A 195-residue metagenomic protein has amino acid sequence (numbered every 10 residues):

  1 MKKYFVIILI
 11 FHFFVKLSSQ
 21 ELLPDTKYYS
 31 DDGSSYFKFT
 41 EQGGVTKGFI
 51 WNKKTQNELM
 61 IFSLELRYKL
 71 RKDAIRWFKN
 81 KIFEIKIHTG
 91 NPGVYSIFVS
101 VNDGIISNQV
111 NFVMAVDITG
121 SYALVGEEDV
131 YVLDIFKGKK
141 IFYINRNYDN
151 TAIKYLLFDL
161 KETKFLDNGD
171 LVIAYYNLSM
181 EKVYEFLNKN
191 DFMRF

Functional and structural regions predicted by a protein language model:
Y4-F13: Sec-dependent N-terminal signal peptides
S19-H88: Terminal domain-start segments
L22-Y29, L66-I75, Q109-S121, I153-T163: Repeated scaffold domains used in trafficking and secretory/extracellular systems, primarily beta-propellers
D25-T26, Y68, T163-F195: Hydrophilic extracytoplasmic domains
D32-G43, K79-G90, T119-Y131, E162-K164 (+1 more regions): Short beta-strand elements that form the blades of beta-propeller/WD-repeat-like and other beta-sheet-rich scaffold
K47-L64, G90-Q109, Y131-A152, S179-F195: Surface-exposed loop/turn elements that mediate protein-protein interactions on large endomembrane-trafficking
A74-D117, A123-V125: Extracellular-facing segments of soluble proteins and assemblies that are Gly/Ser/Thr-biased and enriched in aromatics
M114-L166: Conserved binding-pocket/active-site segment within a compact domain
